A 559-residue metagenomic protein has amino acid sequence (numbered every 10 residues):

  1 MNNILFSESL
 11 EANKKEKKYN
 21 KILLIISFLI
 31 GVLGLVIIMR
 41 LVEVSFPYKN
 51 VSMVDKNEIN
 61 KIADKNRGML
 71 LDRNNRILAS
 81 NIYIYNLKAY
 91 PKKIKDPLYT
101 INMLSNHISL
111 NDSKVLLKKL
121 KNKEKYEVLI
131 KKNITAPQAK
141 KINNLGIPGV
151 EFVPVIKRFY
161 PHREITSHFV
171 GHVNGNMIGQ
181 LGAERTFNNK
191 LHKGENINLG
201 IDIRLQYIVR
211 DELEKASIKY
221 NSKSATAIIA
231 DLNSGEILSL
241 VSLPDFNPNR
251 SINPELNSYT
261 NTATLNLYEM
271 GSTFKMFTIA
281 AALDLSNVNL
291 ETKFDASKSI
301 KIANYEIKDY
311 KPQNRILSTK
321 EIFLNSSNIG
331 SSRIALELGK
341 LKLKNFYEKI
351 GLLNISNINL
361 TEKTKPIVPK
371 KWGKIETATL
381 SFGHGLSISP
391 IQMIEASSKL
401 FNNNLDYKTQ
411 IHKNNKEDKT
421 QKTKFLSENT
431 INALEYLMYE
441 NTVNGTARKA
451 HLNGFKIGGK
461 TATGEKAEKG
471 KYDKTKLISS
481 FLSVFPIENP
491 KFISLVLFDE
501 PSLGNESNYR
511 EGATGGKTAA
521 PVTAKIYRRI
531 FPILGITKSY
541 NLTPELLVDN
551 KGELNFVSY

Functional and structural regions predicted by a protein language model:
M1-S251, L267, L341-L353, Y472 (+1 more regions): Periplasmic/cell-envelope proteins involved in peptidoglycan metabolism and beta-lactam response
N2-N13, A79, A225-A227, D231-S272 (+4 more regions): Beta-lactam-recognizing serine transpeptidase/beta-lactamase-like catalytic domain environment
